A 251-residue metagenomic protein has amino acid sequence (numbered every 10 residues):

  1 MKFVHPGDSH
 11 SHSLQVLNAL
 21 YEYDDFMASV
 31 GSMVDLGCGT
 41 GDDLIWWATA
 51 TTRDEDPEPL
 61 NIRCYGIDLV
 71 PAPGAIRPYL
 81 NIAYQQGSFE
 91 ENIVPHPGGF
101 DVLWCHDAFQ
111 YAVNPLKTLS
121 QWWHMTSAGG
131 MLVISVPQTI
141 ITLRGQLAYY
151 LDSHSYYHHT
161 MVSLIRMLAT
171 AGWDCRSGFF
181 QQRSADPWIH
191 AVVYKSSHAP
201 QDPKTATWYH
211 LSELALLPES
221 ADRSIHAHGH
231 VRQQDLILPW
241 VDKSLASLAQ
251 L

Functional and structural regions predicted by a protein language model:
M1-H96, H106, K204-Q250: Conserved N-terminal segment of class I S-adenosyl-L-methionine
V102-V113: A short SAM/SAH-binding and catalytic strip from SAM-dependent methyltransferases
L116-A128: A short glycine-rich, Lys/Arg-flanked "PGG" loop and its adjoining helix->strand segment in the class I
I134-Y156: Short, glycine-/aromatic-enriched active-site segment of Class I SAM-dependent methyltransferases
Y156-A171: Short alpha-helix
W173-R183: Conserved S-adenosyl-L-methionine
D186-A191: Short hydrophobic/aromatic beta-strand or adjacent loop that forms the aromatic wall/cage of a ligand/substrate-binding
